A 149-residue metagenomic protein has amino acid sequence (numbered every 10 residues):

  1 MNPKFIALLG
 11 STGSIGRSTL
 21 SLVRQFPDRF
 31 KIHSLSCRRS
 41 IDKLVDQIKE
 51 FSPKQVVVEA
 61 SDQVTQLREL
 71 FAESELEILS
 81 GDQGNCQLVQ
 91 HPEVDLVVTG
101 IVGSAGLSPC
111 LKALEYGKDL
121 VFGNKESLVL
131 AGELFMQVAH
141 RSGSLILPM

Functional and structural regions predicted by a protein language model:
M1-V56: N-terminal Rossmann-like dinucleotide-binding module
V45-K49, C86, L111-K112, Q137: Alpha-helical segments flanking ligand/cofactor-binding loops in enzyme cores
V57-E59, E77-G84: Short acidic-hydrophobic, aromatic-tinged amphipathic segments that line or gate anion-handling sites
E59-A60, G123-K125: Short beta->alpha connector loops at strand-helix junctions that form conserved, small/polar/Pro-enriched
L67, S104-Y116, K125-L147: Rossmann-fold NAD(P)-binding glycine/threonine-rich loop
S80-K112: Beta-loop-alpha module in the N-terminal Rossmann-like domain of NAD(P)-dependent dehydrogenases, especially those
D119-L120: A short hydrophobic/small-residue beta-strand
